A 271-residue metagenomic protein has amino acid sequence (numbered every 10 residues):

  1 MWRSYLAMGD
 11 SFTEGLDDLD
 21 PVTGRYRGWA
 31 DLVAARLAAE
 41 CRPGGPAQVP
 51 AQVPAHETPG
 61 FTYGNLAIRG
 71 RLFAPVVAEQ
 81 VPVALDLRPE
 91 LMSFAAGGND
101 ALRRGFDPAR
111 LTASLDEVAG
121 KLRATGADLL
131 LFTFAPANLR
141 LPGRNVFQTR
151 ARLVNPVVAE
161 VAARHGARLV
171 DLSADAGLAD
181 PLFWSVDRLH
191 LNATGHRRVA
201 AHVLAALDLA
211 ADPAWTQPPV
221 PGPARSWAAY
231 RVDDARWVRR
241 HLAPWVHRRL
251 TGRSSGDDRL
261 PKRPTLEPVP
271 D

Functional and structural regions predicted by a protein language model:
M1-R69, V81-R88: Serine-esterase "nucleophile elbow" of acetyl-processing enzymes
E14-D18, A74-R110, P136: Oxyanion-hole/transition-state-stabilizing segment in secreted/luminal serine hydrolases and related acyltransferases
D18-G24, F106-A109, R144-Q148, S185-V186: Short glycine-enriched, charge-decorated loop/helix-capping segments at active-site entrances that position
N65-A67, T133, D171-A174: Residue-level recognition of beta-strand->loop/alpha-helix junctions
R110-A124, L153-E160: Alpha-helical scaffolding segments of alpha/beta enzyme cores, especially the outer helices of TIM-barrel or partial
A124-D128, A167: A short helix->loop->beta-strand "cap" motif at the edges of active sites that frequently abuts
L139-L172, A193: Substrate-gating cap/lid alpha-helix
R164, D187, T194, R198-D271: Conserved catalytic region of serine esterases and O-acyltransferases that act on ester linkages in lipids
